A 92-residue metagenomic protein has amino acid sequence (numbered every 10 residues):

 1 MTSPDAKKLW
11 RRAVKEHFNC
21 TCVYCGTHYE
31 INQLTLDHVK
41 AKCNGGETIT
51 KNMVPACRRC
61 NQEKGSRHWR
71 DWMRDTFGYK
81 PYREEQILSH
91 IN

Functional and structural regions predicted by a protein language model:
M1-Y24, P81, I87-I91: Short, charged surface segments at domain edges that flank catalytic/cofactor-binding sites
A13, V39-K40, R59: N-terminal hydrophobic or amphipathic segments with adjacent small-residue motifs that include Sec signal peptides
E16, E30, E47, E63 (+1 more regions): Glutamate identity and glutamate-enriched acidic tracts
T21, C25-H28, C60-E63: Cys/His-rich metal-chelating microdomains
T21, T35, A56: The −1 position to Zn-ligating cysteines in a subset of zinc-ribbon hairpins
G26-M53, R67-D71: Histidine-centered nuclease catalytic patch
K51-N52, R59-N92: A detector for short metal-coordination/catalytic motifs
